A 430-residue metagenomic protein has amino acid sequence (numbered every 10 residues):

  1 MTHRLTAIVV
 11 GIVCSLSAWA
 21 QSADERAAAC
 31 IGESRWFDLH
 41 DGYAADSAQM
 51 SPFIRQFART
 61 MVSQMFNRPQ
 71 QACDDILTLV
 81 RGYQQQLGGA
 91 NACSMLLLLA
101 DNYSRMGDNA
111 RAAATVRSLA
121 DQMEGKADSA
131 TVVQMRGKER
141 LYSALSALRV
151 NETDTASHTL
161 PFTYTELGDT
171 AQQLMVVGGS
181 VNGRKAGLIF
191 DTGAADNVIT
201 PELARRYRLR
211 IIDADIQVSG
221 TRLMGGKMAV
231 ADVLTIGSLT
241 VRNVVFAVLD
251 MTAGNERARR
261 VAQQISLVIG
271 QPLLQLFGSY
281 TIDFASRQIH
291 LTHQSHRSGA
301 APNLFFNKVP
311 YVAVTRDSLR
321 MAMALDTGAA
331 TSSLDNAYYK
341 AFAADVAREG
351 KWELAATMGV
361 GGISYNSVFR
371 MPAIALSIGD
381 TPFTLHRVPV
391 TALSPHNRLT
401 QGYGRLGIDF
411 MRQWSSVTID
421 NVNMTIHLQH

Functional and structural regions predicted by a protein language model:
M1-L5: Positively charged n-region of N-terminal signal peptides that target proteins for export
T6-S17: Bacterial N-terminal signal peptides
A20-H430: Pepsin/retropepsin-fold aspartyl endopeptidases
